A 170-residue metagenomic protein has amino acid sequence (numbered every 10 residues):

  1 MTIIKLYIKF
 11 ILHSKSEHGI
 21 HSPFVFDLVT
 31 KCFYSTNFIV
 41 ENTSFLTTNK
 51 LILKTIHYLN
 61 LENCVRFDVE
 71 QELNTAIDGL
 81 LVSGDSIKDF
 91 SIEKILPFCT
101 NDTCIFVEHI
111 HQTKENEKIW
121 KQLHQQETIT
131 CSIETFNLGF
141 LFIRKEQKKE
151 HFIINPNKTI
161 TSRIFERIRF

Functional and structural regions predicted by a protein language model:
M1-C104, H111-F170: A short alpha-helical cap/connector motif
